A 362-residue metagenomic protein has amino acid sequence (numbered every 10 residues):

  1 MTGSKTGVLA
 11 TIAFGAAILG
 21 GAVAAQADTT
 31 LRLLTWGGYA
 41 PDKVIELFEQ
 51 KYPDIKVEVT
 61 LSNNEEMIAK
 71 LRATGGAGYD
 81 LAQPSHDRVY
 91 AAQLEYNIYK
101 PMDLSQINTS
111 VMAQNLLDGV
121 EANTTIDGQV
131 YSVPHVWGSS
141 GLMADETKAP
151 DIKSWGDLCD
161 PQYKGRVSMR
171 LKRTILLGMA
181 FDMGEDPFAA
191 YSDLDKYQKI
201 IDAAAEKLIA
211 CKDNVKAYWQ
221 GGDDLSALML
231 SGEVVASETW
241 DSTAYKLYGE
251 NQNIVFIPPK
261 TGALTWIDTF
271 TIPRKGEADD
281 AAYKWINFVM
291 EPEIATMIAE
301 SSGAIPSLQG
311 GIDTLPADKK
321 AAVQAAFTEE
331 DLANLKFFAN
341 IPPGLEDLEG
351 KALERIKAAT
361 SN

Functional and structural regions predicted by a protein language model:
D28-A92: Early extracytoplasmic/lumenal segment of secretory-pathway proteins
G78, H86-V89, Q93-L228: Extracytoplasmic ligand-binding site segments that recognize negatively charged/polar headgroups
G78-P84, Y218, V235-W240, F256: Paired acidic/hydrophobic, glycine-rich loop segments that form the ligand-binding mouth/hinge of periplasmic-binding
D87-A91, A236-N253: A ligand-binding cleft/hinge motif common to bilobed small-molecule-binding domains
Q93-P101, I126-Q129, K246-P258, A321-A322: Ligand-binding "clamshell"
I201-C211, G249-R274: Periplasmic-binding protein-like
L264, P273-A333: Mature extracytoplasmic/periplasmic domains
E329-N362: Conserved C-terminal helix/tail region of periplasmic/extracytoplasmic solute-binding proteins
